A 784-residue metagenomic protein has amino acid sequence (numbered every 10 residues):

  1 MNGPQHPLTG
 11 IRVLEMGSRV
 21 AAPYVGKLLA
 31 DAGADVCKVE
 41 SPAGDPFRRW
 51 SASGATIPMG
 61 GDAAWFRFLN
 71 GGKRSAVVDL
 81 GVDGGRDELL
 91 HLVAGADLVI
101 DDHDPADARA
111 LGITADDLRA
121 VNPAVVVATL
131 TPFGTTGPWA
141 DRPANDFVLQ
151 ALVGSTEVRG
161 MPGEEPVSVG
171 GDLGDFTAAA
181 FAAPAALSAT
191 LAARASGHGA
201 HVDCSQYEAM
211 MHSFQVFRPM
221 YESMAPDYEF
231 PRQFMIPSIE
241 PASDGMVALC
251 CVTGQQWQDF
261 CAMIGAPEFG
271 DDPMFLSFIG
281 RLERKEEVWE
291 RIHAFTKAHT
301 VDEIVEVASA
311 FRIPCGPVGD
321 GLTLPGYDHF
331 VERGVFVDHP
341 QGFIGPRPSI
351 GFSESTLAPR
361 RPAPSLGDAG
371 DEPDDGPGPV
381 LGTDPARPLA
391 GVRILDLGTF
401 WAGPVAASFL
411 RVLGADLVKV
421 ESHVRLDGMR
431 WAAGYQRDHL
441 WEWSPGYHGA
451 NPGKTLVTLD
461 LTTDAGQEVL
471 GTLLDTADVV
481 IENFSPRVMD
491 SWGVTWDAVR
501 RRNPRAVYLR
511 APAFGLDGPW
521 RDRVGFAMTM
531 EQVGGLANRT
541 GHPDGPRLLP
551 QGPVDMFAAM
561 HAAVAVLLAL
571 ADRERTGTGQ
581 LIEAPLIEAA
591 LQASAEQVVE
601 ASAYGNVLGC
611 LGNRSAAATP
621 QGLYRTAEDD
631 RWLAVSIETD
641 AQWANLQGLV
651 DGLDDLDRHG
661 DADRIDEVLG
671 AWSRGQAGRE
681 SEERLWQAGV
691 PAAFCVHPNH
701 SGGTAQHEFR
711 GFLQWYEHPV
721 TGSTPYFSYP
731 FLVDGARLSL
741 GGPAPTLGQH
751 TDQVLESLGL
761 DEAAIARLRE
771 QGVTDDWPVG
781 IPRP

Functional and structural regions predicted by a protein language model:
M1-H198, Y221-E222, R291, D302 (+7 more regions): N-terminal helix-loop segment corresponding to the beta1-alpha1 unit of nucleotide/adenylate-binding folds
A43, P132-G134, Q206-M211, D244 (+8 more regions): Glycine-rich beta-alpha junction loops
F66, D227-R232, P237-S238, P340-G342 (+9 more regions): Short Gly/Pro-enriched turn/cap motifs at secondary-structure boundaries
P166-T177, H201, P231-P237, M246-A248 (+8 more regions): A short glycine-threonine-serine/GTX helix/turn-capping micro-motif
A189-Y228, P317, G321, A569-G612 (+1 more regions): Substrate-binding/catalytic subdomain of NAD(P)-dependent oxidoreductase enzymes
M235-F311, C315, P620-A688, A692: Aromatic-enriched alpha-helical interface/lid elements that frame and gate functional surfaces
D271-R281, G319-D328, F343, L656-L669 (+2 more regions): Short linear loop/turn motifs
V305, A310-R360, Q687-G741, G780: A glycine-rich dinucleotide-binding beta-alpha-beta segment and adjacent secondary-structure elements that constitute
